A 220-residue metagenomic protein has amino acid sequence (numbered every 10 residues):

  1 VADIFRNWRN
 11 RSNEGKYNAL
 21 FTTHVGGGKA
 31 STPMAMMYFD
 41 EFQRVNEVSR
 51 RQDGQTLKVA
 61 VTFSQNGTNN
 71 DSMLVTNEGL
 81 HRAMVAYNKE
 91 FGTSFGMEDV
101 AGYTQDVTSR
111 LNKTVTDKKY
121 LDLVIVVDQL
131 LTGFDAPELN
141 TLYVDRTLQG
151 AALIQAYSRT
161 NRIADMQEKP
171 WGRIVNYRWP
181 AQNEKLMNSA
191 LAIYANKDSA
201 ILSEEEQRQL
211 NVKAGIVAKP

Functional and structural regions predicted by a protein language model:
V1-L123: Conserved C-terminal RecA-like helicase domain
I4, W8, F42, N46-R50 (+4 more regions): Conserved NTP-handling cores and scaffolds of large molecular machines
G26-G27, N66-G67, Q129-T132, T147-Q149 (+3 more regions): Short, glycine-/Ser/Thr-/acidic-enriched flexible segments
P33, M37, L148-A152, K169 (+2 more regions): Charged, alpha-helix-enriched surfaces in structured cytosolic catalytic cores of large nucleotide-utilizing machines
M36-R44, M73-M84, N140-Y143, Y157-N161 (+1 more regions): Short secondary-structure boundary/capping segments
T68-V75, F134-D135, G150-L153, I163-P170 (+1 more regions): Switch/connector loops and helix/strand junctions flanking conserved nucleotide-binding motifs in nucleotide-processing
L123-V126, L130-Y157, G172-N176: A short beta-strand element within the Helicase C-terminal
A164-P220: Long, hydrophobic alpha-helical segments
